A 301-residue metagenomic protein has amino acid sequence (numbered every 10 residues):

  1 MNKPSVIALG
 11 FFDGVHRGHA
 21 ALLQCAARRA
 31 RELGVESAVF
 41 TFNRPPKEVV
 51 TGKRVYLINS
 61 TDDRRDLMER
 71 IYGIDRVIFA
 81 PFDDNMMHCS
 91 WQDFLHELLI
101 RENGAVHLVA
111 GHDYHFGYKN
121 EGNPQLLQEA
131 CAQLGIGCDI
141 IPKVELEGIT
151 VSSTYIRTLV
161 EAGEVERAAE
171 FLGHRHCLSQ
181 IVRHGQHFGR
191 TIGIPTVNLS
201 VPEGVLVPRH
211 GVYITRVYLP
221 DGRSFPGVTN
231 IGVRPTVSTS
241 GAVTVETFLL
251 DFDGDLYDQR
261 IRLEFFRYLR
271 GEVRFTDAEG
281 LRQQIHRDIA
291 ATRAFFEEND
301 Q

Functional and structural regions predicted by a protein language model:
N2-S60: N-terminal catalytic cores of NTP/NDP-binding nucleotidyl/phosphoryl-transfer enzymes
H16, M68, L108, A168 (+2 more regions): Residue-level signal for inorganic ion chemistry
V39, F79, I140-I141: A structural preference for short, hydrophobic beta-strand core positions in alpha/beta folds
E48-L134: N-terminal Rossmann-like or analogous alpha/beta NTP/dinucleotide-binding catalytic cores that position adenine
C131-V233: Glycine-rich, Lys/Arg-enriched anion-binding loops that position phosphate/diphosphate groups for phosphoryl
G185-Q301: Phosphate/ribose-recognition catalytic cores of enzymes acting on nucleotide-derived substrates
